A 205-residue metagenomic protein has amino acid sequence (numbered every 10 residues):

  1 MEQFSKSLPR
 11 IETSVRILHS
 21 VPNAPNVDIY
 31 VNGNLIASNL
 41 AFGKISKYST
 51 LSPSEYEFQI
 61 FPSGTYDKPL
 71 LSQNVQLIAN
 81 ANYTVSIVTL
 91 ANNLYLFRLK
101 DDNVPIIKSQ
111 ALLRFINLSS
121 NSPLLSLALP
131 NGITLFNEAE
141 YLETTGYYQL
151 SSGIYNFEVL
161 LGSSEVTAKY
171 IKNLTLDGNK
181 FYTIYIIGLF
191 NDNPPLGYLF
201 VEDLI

Functional and structural regions predicted by a protein language model:
M1-I205: Intrinsically disordered, low-complexity polar regions and short flexible loop motifs
